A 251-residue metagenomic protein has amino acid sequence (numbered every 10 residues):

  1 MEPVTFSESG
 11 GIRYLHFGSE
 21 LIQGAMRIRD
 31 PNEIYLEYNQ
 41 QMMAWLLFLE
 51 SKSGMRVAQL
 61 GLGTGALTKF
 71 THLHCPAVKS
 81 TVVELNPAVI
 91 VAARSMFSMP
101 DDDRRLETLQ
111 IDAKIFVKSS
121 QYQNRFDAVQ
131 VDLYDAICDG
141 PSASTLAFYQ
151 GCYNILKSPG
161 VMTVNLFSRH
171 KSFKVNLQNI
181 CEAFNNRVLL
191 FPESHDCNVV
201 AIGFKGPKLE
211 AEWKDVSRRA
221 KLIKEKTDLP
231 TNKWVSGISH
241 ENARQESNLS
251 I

Functional and structural regions predicted by a protein language model:
M1-G10, Y14, I22-R29, L36-E37 (+2 more regions): SAM/dcSAM-binding transferase cores
S9-G10, L15, N32-S158, D196 (+1 more regions): The AdoMet/dcAdoMet-binding core of the Class I SAM-like
E20-A25, Q178-E182: Short amphipathic alpha-helical segments and their helix-coil junctions
L21-G24, Y134-I137, M162: A short, flexible beta-alpha/helix-coil linker loop
A77-K79, D103-R105, P159, N185-R187 (+1 more regions): A generic structural signal for alpha->beta connector loops
D139, L146, L166-H170, P192 (+2 more regions): Alpha-helical subdomain
L146-E210: C-terminal substrate-binding/active-site "lid" region of AdoMet-derived donor-dependent transferases
